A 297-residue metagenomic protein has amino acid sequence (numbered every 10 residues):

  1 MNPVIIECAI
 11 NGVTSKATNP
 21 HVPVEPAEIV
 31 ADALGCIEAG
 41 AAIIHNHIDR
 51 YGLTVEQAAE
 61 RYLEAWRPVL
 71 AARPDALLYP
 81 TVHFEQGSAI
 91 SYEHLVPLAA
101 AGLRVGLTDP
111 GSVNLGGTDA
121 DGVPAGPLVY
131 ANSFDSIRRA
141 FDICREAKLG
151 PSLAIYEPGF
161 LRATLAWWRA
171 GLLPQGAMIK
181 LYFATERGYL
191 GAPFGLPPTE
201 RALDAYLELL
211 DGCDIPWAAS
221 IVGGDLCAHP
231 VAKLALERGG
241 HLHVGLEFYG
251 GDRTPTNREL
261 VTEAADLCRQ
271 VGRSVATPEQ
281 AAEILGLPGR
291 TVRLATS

Functional and structural regions predicted by a protein language model:
M1-H21, P110-G116, P124: N-terminal small/glycine-rich loop or linker at the start of catalytic domains across soluble metabolic enzymes
C8, V55-P80, I137-C144, L203-D214 (+1 more regions): Alpha-helix-loop-beta-strand connector modules within alpha/beta enzyme cores
G12-A31, V82-I90, G126-Y130, F194 (+1 more regions): Active-site mouth loops of central-metabolism enzymes
P26-A27, E56-A131: Active-site beta->alpha loop and helix N-cap motifs at the rims of alpha/beta catalytic domains
I29, C36, H47, G106 (+3 more regions): Conserved, mostly hydrophobic/aromatic
A42-E64, Y182-L190, F248-D252: Glycine-rich, proline-tolerant flexible connector loops at the mouths of alpha/beta enzymes
V105-L246, R253: Catalytic alpha/beta core domains of metabolic enzymes, predominantly
R162, K233-S297: Structured C-terminal cap/extension of enzyme domains
